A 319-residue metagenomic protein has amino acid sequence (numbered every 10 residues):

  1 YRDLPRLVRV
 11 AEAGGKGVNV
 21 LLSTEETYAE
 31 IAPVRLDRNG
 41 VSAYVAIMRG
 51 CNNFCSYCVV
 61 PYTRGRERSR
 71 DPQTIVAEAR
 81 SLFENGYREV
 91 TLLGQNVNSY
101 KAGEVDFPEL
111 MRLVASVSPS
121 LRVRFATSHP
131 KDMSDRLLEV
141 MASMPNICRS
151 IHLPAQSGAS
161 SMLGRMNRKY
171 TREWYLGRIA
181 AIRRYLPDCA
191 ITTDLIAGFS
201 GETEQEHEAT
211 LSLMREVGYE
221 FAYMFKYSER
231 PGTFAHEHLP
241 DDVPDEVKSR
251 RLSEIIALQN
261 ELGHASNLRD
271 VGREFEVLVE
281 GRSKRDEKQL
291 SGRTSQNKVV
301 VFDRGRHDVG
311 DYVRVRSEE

Functional and structural regions predicted by a protein language model:
Y1-N98, R136, I151, E173-R184 (+5 more regions): Proteins enriched for Cys/Gly/acidic motifs involved in redox and nucleic-acid/cofactor modification
R35-L36, E139-S143, A155, N267-R269 (+2 more regions): Replace "in large, NTP-powered and nucleic-acid-processing enzymes" with "in large, NTP-powered factors and other
D37-V41, C51-N53, I147, S157 (+4 more regions): Short flexible coil/turn linkers enriched for glycine and charged/polar residues that connect secondary-structure
C55, I75, L92, F125 (+7 more regions): Conserved, mostly hydrophobic/aromatic
E84-Q205, R215: Conserved SAM/AdoMet-binding glycine-rich loop
Y100-P119, M166-K169, E229-E261: Radical SAM enzyme [4Fe-4S]-AdoMet core and its adjacent flexible, acidic and glycine-rich loops/tails across
R165, A222, F302-D303: Thr-Gly-centered strand-to-loop micro-motif
A235-E318: Terminal RNA-binding accessory module
